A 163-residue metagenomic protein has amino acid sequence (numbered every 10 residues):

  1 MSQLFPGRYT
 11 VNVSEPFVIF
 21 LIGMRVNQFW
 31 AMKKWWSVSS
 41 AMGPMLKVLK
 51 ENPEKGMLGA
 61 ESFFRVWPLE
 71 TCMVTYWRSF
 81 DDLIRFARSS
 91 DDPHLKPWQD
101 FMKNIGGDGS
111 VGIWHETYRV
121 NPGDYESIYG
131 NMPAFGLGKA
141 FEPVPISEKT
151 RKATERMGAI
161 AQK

Functional and structural regions predicted by a protein language model:
M1-R65, E70, D82-R85, G109-K163: Short S/T/G/P-rich N-terminal loop/turn motif that feeds into the first structured element of a domain
Y76-R78: Tryptophan-centric aromatic hotspots in well-structured domains and transmembrane helices
F80-I113: An amphipathic, aromatic/His-enriched active-site/gating alpha helix that lines ligand/cofactor pockets
